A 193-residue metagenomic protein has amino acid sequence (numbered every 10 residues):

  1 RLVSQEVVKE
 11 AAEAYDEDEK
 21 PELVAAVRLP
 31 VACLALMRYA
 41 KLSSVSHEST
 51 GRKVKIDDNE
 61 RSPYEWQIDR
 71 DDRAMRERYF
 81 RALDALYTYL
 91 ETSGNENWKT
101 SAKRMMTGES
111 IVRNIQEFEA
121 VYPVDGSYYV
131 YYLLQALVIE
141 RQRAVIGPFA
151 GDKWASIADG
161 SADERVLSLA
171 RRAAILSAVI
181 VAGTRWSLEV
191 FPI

Functional and structural regions predicted by a protein language model:
R1-R28, L42-I193: Conserved short "hinge" loops at termini or chain/domain junctions
